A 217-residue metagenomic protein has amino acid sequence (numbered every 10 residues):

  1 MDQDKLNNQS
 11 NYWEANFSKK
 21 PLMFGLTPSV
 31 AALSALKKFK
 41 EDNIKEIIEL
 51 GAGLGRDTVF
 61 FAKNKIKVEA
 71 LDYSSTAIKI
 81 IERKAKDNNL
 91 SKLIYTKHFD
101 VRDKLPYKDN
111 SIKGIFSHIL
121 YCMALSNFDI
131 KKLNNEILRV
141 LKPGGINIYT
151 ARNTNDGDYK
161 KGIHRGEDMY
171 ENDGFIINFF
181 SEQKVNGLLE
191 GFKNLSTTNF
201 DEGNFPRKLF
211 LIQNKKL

Functional and structural regions predicted by a protein language model:
M1-E41, L50-N64, E69-D103, K132 (+1 more regions): Class I (Rossmann-like) S-adenosyl-L-methionine-dependent methyltransferase catalytic domain, capturing the SAM-binding
I44: Phosphate-coordination loops involved in phosphoryl transfer and adenosine-cofactor binding
D103, C122-M123: Active-site micro-motifs of SAM-dependent methyltransferase domains
L105-I115: A short acidic, Gly/Pro-enriched loop at the edge of an enzyme's catalytic core that lines a small-molecule cofactor
S117-L120: A short beta-strand submotif of the Rossmann-like class I SAM-dependent methyltransferase core that lines
A124-E136: A short, conserved alpha-helix within the catalytic core of class I
E136-P143: Conserved helix-to-beta-strand junction in the class I
